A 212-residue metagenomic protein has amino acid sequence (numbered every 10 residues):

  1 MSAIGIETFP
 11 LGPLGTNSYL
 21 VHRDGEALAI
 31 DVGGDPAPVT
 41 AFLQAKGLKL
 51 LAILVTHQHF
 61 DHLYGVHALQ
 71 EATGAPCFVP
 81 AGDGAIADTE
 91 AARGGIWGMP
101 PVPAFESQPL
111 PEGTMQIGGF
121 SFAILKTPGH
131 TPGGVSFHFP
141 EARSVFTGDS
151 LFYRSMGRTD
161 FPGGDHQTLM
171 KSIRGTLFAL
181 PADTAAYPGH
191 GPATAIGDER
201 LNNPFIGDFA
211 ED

Functional and structural regions predicted by a protein language model:
S2-K46, S136-G148: Conserved beta-strand hairpin/beta-sheet module of binuclear metal-dependent hydrolase folds, prominently
I6-F9, A29-I30, I53-T56, F122-K126 (+1 more regions): Short, flexible loop segments at the rims of nucleotide/cofactor-binding pockets, characterized by
I6-F9, L20-H22, E112-F139: Core dinuclear metal-dependent hydrolase active-site scaffold
S18, V39, G65, D88 (+3 more regions): Short, function-defining helix-loop hinge/capping sites that tune catalysis or transport
A29-I30, L51-Q58, C77-P80, K126-G129 (+2 more regions): Active-site neighborhood of phospho(di)ester-bond hydrolases with catalytic His/Asp-centered motifs
D35-F120, L201-F209: Active-site HxH/HxHxD metal-binding segment of metal-dependent hydrolases
A92-I96, S121-D212: Metallo-beta-lactamase
